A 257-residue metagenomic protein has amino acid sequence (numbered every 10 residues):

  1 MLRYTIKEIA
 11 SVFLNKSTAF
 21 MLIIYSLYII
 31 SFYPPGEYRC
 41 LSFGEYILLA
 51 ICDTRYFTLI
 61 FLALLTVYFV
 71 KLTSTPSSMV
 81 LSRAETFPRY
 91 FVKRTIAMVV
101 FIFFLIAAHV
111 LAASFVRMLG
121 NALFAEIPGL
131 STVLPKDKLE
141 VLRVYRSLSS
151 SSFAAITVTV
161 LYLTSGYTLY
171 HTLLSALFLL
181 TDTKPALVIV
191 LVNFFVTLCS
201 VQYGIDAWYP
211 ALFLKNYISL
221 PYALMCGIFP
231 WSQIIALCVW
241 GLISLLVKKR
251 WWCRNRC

Functional and structural regions predicted by a protein language model:
M1-L72, L179-K184, V196-C257: Hydrophobic alpha-helical transmembrane segments
L2-I6, P88, V92, F153-T157: Alpha-helical membrane-protein architecture signal
M21-I24, I102-L105, I189-V190: Hydrophobic alpha-helical transmembrane segments of polytopic
L27-Y68, T95-L179, I218-L237: Secretory targeting signals
V67-V100: Helix-loop-helix units of permease transmembrane domains in multi-pass membrane transporters, especially ABC
T86-P88, D182-V188: Membrane-helix interface segments
R94, V190-L191: Residue-level recognition of transmembrane alpha-helices in multi-pass small-molecule transporters/permeases
V116, V192-V196: Intrinsically disordered, polar/acidic, low-complexity terminal segments
